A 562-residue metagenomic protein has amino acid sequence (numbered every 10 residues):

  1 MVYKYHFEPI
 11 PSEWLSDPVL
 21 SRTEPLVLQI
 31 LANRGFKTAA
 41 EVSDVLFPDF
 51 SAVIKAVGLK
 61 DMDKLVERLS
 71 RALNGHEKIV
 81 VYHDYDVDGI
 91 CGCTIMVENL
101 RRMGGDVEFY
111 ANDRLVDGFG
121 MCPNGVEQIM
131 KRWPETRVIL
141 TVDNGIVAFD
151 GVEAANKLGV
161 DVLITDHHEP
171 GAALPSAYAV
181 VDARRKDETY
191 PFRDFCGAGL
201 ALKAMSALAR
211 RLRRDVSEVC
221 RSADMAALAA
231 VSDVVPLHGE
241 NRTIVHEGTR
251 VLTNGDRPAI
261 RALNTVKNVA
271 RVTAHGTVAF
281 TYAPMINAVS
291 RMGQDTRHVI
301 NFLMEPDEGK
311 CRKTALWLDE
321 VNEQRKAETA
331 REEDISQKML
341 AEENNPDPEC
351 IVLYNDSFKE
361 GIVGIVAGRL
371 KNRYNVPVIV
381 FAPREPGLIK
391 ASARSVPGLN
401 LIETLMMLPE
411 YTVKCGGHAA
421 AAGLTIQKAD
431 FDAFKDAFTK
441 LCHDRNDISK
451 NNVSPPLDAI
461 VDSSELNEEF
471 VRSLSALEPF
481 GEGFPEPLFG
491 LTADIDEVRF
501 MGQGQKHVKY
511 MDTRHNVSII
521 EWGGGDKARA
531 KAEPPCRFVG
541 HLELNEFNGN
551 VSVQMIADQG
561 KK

Functional and structural regions predicted by a protein language model:
V2, E8-V138, L158, A209-A433 (+3 more regions): Hydrophobic helix-and-loop "lid/oligomerization" segment in the mid-to-C-terminal part of catalytic domains
I95, L174-R214, V219-V231: Short alpha-helices
V142-F195: Histidine/acidic-residue-rich, glycine-tolerant segments that coordinate divalent metal ions
L353, K509-T513, Q554-D558: Short, acidic/hydrophobic/Gly-rich beta-strand patch recurrent on exposed beta strands that often constitutes part
P409-K414, K440-D447: A common structural junction motif
D430-K435, K527, K531-K562: OB-fold single-stranded nucleic acid-binding module
A459-V517: Accessory interdomain/linker segments of ATP-dependent helicases and helicase-like nucleic-acid enzymes that mediate
R514-A530: Beta-strand/loop nucleic-acid-binding surfaces
